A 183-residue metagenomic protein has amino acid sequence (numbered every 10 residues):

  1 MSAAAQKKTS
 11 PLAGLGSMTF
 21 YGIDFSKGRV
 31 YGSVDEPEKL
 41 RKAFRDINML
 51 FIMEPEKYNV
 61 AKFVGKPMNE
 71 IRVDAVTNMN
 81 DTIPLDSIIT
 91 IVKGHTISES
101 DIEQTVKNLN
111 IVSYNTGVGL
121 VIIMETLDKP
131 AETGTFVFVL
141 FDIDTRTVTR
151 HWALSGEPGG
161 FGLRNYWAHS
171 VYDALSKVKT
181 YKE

Functional and structural regions predicted by a protein language model:
A4-T90: A structural "domain/chain start" motif
K7-D35, V92-N115, L127-E183: C-terminal/domain-edge helix-coil "capping" segments
L120: Globin-like tetrapyrrole-binding proteins
M124: Active-site nucleophile-His-acid catalytic modules used for acyl/amide transfer and hydrolysis across diverse enzymes
